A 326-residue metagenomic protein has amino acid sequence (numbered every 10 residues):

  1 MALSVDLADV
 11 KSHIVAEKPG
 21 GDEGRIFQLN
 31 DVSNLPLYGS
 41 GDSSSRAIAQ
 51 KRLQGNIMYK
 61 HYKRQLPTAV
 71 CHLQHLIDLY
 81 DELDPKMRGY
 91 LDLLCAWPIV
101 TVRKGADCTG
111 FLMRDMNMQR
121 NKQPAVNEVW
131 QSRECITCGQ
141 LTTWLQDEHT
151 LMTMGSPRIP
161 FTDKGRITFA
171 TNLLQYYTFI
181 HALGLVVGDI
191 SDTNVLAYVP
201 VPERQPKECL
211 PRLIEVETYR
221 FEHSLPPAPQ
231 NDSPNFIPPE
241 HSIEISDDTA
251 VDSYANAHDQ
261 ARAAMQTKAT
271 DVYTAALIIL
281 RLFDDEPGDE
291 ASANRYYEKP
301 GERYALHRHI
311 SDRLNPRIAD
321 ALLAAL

Functional and structural regions predicted by a protein language model:
A2-G55, K60-H72, L76, G89-W97 (+1 more regions): ATP-binding glycine-rich phosphate-binding loop
A96-K164: Conserved structural core of kinase catalytic domains
F169-A170, Y177, H181-Q205: Catalytic-loop of the protein kinase fold
R212-R220: Activation of the activation-loop gatekeeper triad in protein kinase-fold domains
P226-Q260: Conserved activation segment of eukaryotic-like protein kinases, specifically the C-terminal portion of the activation
H258-D259, A263-V272, A276-P316: Conserved C-lobe activation region of Hanks-type protein kinase-like domains
R313-L326: Conserved C-terminal C-lobe helix
